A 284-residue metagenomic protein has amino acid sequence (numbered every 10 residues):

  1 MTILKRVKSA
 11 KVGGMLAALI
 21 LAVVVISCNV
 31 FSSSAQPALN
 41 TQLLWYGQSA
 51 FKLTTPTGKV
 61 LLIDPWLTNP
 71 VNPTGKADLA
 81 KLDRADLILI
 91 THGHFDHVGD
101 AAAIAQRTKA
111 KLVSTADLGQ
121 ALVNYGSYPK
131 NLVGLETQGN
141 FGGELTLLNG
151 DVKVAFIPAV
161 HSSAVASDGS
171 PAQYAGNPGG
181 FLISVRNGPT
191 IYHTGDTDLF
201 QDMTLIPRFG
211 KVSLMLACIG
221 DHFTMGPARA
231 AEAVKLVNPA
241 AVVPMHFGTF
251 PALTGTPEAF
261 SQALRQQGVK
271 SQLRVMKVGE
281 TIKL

Functional and structural regions predicted by a protein language model:
K5-V60, L67-N69, A155, Q262 (+1 more regions): Zn-dependent metallo-beta-lactamase
Q36-N40, A116-P189, R265-L284: Metallo-beta-lactamase
N40-Q42, Q106-K111, P189-I191: Short active-site oxyanion
Y46, T55-F95, G99-Q106, S114 (+4 more regions): Pre-active-site segment of Zn-dependent metallo-hydrolases
L53, D64, H92, D100 (+5 more regions): Divalent metal-coordination and catalytic microenvironments
K59-L61, L87, V152, P189-I191 (+2 more regions): Structural motif
I63, A110-A116, P129-F141, L214-I219 (+1 more regions): Short hydrophobic/aromatic-enriched beta-strand-loop microsegments
L87, V113, D117, V123 (+1 more regions): Cap/insert and terminal regions of metallo-dependent hydrolase folds
